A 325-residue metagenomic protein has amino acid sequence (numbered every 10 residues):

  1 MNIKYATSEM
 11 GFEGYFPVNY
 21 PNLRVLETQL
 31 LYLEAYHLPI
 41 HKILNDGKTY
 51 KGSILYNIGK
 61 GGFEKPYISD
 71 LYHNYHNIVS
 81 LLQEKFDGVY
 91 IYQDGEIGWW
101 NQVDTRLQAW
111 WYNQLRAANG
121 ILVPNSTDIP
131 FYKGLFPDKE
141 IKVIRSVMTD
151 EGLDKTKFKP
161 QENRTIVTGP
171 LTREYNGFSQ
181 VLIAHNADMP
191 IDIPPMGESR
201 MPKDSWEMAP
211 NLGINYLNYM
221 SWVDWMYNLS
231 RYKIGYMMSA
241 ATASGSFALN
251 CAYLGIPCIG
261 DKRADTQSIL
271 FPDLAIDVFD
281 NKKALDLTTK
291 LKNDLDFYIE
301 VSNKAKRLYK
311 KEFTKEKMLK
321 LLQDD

Functional and structural regions predicted by a protein language model:
F16-V25, D150-K155, K159-P210, Y216-W222: Conserved catalytic-core segment of nucleotide-activated headgroup transferases in glycan assembly
H37-N119, V123-K133: Extended catalytic core of nucleotide-activated donor transferases of GT-like folds
N119-K133, P137-K155: Donor nucleotide-sugar binding/catalytic pocket of nucleotide-sugar-dependent glycosyltransferases
S221-K233, Y253: Short acidic alpha-helix that forms the nucleotide-activated donor recognition element in Leloir-type transferases
M226, A248-L254, Q267: Short alpha-helical segment that forms part of, or immediately flanks, the ligand-binding pocket in carbohydrate-active
S230-A243, I256: Acidic donor-binding loop of glycosyltransferase active sites
P272-K282, K290-L295: Conserved acidic donor-binding segment of nucleotide-sugar-dependent glycosyltransferases
K282, N293-D325: A charged, aromatic-enriched C-terminal amphipathic alpha-helix characteristic of glycosyltransferases across folds
